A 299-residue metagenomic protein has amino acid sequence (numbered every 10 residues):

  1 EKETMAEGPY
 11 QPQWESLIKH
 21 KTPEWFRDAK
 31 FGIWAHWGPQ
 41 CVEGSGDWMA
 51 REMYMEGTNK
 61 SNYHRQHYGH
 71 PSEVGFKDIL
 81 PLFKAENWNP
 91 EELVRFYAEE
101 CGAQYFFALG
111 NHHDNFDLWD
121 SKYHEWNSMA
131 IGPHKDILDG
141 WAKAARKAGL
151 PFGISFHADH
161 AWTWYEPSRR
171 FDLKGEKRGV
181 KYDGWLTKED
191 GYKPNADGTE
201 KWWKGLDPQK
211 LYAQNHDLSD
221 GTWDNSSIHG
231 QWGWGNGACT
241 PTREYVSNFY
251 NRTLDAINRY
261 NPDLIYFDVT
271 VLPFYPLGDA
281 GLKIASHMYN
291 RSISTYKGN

Functional and structural regions predicted by a protein language model:
K2-N299: Mature catalytic domains of secreted/periplasmic carbohydrate-active enzymes
